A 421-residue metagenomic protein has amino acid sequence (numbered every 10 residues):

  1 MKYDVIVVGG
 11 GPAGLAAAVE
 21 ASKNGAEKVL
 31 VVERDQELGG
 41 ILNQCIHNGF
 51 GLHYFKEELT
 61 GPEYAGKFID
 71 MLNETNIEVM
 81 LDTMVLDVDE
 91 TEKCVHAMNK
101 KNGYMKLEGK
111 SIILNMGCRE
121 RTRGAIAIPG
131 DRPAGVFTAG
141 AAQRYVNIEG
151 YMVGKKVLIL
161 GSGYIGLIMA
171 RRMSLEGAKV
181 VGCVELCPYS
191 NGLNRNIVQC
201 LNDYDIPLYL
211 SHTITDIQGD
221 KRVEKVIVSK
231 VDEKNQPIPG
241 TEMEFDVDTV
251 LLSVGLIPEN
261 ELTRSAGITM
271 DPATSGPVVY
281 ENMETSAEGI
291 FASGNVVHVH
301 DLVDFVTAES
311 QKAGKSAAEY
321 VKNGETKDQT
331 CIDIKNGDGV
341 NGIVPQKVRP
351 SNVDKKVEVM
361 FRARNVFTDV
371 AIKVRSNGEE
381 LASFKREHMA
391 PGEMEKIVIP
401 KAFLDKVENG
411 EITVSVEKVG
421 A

Functional and structural regions predicted by a protein language model:
M1-V8, A65-K156, E233-G240, L251 (+1 more regions): FAD-binding core/adjacent interface of flavoenzyme oxidoreductases
Y3-K67, M71, R144, V153-Q199: Beta1-alpha1 glycine-rich phosphate/pyrophosphate-binding loop at the start of Rossmann-like nucleotide-binding domains
D70-A97, S174-E261, K355-R386: A Rossmann-like FAD-binding core segment of flavoenzymes
Y104-M105, L114-L208, T215-R222, V296-D301: Predominantly flavin-linked oxidoreductase catalytic cores and closely associated redox partners
L114, V136-V146, T249-H300: FAD-site-proximal beta/loop scaffold in flavoenzymes
D304, K312, S316-F384: Mid-to-C-terminal Rossmann-like scaffold of FAD/NAD(P)H-dependent oxidoreductases
M360, G392-F403: Exposed aromatic-hydrophobic patches
I372-V374, A402-A421: Short, aromatic- and glycine-rich surface loops/edge beta-strands on solvent-exposed regions
